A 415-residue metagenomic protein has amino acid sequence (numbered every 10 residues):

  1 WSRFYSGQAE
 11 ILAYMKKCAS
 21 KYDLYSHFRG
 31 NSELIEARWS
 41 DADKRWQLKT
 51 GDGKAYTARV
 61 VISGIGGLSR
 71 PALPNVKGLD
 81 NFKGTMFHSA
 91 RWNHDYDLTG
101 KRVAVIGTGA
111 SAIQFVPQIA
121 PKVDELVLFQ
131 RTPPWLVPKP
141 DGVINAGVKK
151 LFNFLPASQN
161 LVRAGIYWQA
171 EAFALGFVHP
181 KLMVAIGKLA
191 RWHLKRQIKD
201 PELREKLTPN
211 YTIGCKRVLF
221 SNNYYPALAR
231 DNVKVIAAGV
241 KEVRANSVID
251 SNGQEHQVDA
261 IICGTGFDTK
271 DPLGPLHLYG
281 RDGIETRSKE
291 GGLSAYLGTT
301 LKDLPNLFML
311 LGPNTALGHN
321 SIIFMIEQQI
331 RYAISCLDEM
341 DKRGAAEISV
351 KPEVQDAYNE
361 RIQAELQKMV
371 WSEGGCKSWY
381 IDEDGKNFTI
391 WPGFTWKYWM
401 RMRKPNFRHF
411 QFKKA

Functional and structural regions predicted by a protein language model:
W1-S69, Q197: Feature captures the FAD/FMN-dependent oxidoreductase FAD-binding
S26-S32, Q130, A237-G239, R244: Short loop/edge segments at beta-strand edges and connector loops that shape dinucleotide/nucleotide cofactor-binding
E36-Y56, K83-M86, G239-H256, I261: Conserved beta-strand-loop-beta-strand element in the redox core of flavoprotein oxidoreductases
G53, G253, D282-E285, G344 (+1 more regions): Detector for glycine-centered tight turns/loop "hinges" at secondary-structure junctions
Y56, V61-P201, V233-K234, H256 (+3 more regions): Rossmann-like dinucleotide-binding core of oxidoreductases
V76-D80, D95, F220-Y225, L278-F308 (+2 more regions): FAD-binding beta-loop-beta segment adjacent to the flavin cofactor pocket
Q169, F173-H277, A357-A415: C-terminal catalytic lobe of FAD-dependent flavoproteins
A260, G264-D338: Glycine/threonine-rich phosphate-binding loop and adjacent beta-strand/alpha-helix elements that clamp
